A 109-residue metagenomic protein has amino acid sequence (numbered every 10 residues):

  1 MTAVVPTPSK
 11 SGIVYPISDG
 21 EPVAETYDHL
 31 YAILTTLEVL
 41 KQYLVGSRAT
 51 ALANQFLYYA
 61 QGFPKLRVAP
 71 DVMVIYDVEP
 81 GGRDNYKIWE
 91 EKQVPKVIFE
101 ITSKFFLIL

Functional and structural regions predicted by a protein language model:
M1-L109: Gly/Pro/Ser/Thr-rich low-complexity, intrinsically disordered segments predominantly at protein N-termini
